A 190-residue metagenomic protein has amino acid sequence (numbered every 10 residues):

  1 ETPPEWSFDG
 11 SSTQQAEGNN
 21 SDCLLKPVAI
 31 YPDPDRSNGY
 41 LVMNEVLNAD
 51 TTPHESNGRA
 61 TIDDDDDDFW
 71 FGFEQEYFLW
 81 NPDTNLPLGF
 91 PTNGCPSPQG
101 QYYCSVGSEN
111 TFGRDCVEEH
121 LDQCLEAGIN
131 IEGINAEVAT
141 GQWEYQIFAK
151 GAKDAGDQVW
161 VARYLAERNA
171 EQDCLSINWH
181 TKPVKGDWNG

Functional and structural regions predicted by a protein language model:
E1-A136, D154-V161: ATP/Mg2+-dependent ligation/transfer catalytic cores
E1-P3, K150, E167-D173: Internal mixed beta-strand/loop scaffold within catalytic domains of large alpha/beta enzymes
P4, Y40-V42, F73-Q75, G141-W143 (+2 more regions): Structural beta-strand/beta-sheet cores of well-ordered domains, especially the beta-sheet scaffolds that support
L47-A49, F148-K150, K182: Short strand-loop junctions, especially beta-strand C-caps/beta-turns that link beta-sheets to coils or alpha-helices
L79-W80, V138-I147, W179-G190: Beta-rich nucleic-acid/ligand-interaction surfaces
A139-T140, G151, A162-L165: Long hydrophobic alpha-helices with heptad-repeat/coiled-coil character
Y145-A155: Terminal, regulation- and interaction-focused segments at domain boundaries
A155-G190: Acidic, glycine-rich loop-and-beta core segments that form the ion-binding/anion-interacting portion of active sites
